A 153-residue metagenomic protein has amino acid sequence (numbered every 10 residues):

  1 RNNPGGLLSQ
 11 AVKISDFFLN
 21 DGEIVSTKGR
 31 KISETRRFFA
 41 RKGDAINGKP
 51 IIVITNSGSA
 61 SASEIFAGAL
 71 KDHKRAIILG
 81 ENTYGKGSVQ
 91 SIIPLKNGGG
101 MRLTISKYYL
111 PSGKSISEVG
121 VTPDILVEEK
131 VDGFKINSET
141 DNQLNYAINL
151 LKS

Functional and structural regions predicted by a protein language model:
N2-P4, S153: Flexible, low-complexity junctional segments that flank or bridge functional domains
P4-S61, S88-P94, Y109: Gly/Ser/Thr-rich loop/hinge elements
L7-I14, A62-F66, R75, T140-L151: Stable alpha-helical elements in mature extracytoplasmic
F18, I51, L70, G113 (+1 more regions): Terminal peptide-recognition signature
N47-P50, K74-R75, S88, G99 (+2 more regions): Envelope-exposed proteins and targeting segments
G58-A60, H73-K86: Short, well-structured beta-strand/strand-turn elements
Q90-P94, M101-V131: Conserved P-loop NTPase
S115-S153: Conserved functional hotspot residues or short segments at active or partner-binding sites across diverse domains
